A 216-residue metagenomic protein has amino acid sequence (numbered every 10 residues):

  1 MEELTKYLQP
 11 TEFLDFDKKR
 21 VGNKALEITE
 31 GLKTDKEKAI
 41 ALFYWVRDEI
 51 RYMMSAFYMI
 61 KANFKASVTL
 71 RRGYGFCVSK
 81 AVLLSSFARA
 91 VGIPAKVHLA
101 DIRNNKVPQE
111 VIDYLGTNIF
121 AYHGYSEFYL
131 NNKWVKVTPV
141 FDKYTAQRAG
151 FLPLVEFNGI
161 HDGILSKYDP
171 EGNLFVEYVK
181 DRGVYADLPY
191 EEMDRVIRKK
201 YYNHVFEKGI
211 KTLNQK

Functional and structural regions predicted by a protein language model:
E2-E3, E12-F13, I102-K216: His-Asp-centered catalytic microenvironments across diverse enzyme cores, prominently the transglutaminase-like
E2-R72: Secondary-structure boundary elements
K24-I28, S86, R148-G150, Y201: Glycine-centered secondary-structure boundary/capping sites
E27, A56-Y58, G75-F76, K143-Q147 (+1 more regions): A generic structural micro-environment signature that highlights single residues at secondary-structure boundaries
Y44-D48, S86, A90, G124 (+1 more regions): Residue-level signal for well-ordered alpha-helical scaffold segments within enzymatic catalytic domains
M54-Y122: Active-site neighborhood of thiol-dependent amide/isopeptide-bond enzymes
